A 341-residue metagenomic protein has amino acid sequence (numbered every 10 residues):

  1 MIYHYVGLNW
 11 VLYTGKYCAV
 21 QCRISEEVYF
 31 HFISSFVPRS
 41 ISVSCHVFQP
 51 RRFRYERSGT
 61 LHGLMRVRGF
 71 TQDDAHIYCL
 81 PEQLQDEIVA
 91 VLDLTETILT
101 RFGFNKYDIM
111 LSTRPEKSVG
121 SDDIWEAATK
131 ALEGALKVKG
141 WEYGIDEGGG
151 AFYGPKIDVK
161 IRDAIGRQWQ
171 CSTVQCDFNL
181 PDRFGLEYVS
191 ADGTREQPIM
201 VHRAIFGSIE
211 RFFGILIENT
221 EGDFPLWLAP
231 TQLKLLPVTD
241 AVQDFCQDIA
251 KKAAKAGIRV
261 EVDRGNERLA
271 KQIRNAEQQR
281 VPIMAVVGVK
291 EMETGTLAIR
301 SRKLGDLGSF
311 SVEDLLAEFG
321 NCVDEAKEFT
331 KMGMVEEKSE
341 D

Functional and structural regions predicted by a protein language model:
M1-D341: NTP/phosphate- and nucleic-acid-binding module
